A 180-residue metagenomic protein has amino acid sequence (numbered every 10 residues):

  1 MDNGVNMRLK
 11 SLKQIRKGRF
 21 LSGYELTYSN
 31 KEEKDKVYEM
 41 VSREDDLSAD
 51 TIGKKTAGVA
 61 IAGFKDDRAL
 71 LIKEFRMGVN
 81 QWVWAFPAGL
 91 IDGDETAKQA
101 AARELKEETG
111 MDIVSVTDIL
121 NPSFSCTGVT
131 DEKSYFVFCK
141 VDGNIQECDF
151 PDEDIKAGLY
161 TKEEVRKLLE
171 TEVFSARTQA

Functional and structural regions predicted by a protein language model:
M1-M7, M40-V41: Short, basic/low-complexity N-terminal boundary segments at the transition from targeting/disordered tails
N6-K17: Short amphipathic beta-strand and strand-loop transition segments with alternating hydrophobic
G18, G78, C126-V129: Short glycine/serine/proline-enriched coil/turn segments at secondary-structure junctions
G18-A60: Acidic, metal-coordinating catalytic segment for phosphate/diphosphate chemistry, firing primarily on the Nudix
K34-K36, L70-L71, Q81-W84, I145-C148: Short small-residue beta-strand/loop micro-motif enriched in glycine and branched aliphatics
L47-F86: N-terminal strand-loop-strand
K55-A60, K65, G89-T178: Unchanged
